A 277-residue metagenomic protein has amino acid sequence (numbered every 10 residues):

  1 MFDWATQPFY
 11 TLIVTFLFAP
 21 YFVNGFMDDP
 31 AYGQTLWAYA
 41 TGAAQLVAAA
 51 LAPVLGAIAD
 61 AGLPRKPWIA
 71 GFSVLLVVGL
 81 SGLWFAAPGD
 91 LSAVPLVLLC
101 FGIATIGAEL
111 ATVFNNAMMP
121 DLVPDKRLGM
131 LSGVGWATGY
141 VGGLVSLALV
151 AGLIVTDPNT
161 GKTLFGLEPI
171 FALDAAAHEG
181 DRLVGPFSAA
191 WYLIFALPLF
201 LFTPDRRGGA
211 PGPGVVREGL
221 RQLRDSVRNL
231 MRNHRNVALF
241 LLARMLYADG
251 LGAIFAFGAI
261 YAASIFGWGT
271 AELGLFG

Functional and structural regions predicted by a protein language model:
T11-Q34, A256-L273: Short amphipathic helix-loop junctions that connect adjacent transmembrane helices in Major Facilitator Superfamily/SLC
Q34-A57, V78, L144-L147: Central cavity-lining transmembrane alpha-helices of secondary-active solute carriers, predominantly the Major
A59-L75: Cytoplasmic membrane-interface "Motif A"-like loop-to-helix N-cap segments of 12-TM Major Facilitator Superfamily
S73, G79-A86, D90-A111, L246: Hydrophobic core of transmembrane alpha-helices in multi-pass small-molecule transporters, especially MFS/SLC-type
C100, A104-T138: Cytoplasmic helix-loop-helix junction between adjacent transmembrane helices in 12-TM secondary transporters
D121, T156-D157, A196-G214: Helix-loop junctions on the cytosolic side of multi-pass membrane transporters, especially the intracellular loop
S132-P158: Glycine-rich segments within core transmembrane alpha-helices of 12-TM secondary carriers
P204-L242, I265: Juxtamembrane intracellular "pre-TM" segments in multi-pass secondary transporters
